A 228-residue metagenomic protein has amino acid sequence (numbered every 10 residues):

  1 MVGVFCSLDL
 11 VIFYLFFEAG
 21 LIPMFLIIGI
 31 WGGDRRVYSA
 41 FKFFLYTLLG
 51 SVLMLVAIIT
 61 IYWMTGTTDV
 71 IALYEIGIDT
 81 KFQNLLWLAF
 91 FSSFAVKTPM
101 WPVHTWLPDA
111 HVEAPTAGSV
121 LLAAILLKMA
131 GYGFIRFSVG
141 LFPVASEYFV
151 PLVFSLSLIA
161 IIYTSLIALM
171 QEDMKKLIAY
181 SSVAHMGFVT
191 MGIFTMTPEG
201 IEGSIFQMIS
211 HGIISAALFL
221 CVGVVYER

Functional and structural regions predicted by a protein language model:
M1-F13, I22-R228: Hydrophobic transmembrane alpha-helices and their helix-loop junctions in integral membrane proteins
E18: Short phosphate-coordinating micro-motif centered on Lys-Gly-acidic
